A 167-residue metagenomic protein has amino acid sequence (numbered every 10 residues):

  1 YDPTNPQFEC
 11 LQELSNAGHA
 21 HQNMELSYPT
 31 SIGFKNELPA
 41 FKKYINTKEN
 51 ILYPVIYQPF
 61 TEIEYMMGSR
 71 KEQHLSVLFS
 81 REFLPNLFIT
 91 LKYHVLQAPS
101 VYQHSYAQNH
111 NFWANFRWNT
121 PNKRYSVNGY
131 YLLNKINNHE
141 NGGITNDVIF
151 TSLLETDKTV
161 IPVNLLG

Functional and structural regions predicted by a protein language model:
Y1, Y28, Y44, Y53 (+7 more regions): Sequence-level detector for tyrosine residue identity
Y1-Q58: Acidic, small-polar-rich N-terminal luminal/periplasmic segments of exported/outer-membrane proteins
N23-K43, N86, T90-A107: Short N-terminal secondary-structure initiator segments
F34-N36, E49-S80, S100-V101: Short strand-turn segments of transmembrane beta-barrel domains in outer membranes, especially the first one or two
N50-V55, L87-K92, L153-L154: Short amphipathic alpha-helical segments, especially helix-boundary/capping motifs
I63-E64, Q97-Q103, N164-G167: Extracellular loop and loop/strand-boundary signature of outer-membrane beta-barrel proteins
Q73-V95, H104-N137: Transmembrane beta-barrel wall of Gram-negative outer-membrane proteins
Y125-G167: Flexible loop and strand-edge segments within Gram-negative outer membrane beta-barrel domains
